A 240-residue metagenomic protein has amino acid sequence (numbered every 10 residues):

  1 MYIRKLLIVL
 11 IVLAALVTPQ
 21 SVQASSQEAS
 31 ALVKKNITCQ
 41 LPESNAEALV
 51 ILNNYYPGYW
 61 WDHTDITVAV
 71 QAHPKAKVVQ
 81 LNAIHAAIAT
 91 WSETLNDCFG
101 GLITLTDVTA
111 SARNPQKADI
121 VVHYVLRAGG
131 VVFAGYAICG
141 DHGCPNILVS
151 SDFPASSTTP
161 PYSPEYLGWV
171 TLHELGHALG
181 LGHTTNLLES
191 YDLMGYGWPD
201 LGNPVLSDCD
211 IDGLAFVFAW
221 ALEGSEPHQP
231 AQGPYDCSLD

Functional and structural regions predicted by a protein language model:
M1-L7: Bacterial N-terminal signal peptides that target proteins for export
V9-V17: Bacterial N-terminal signal peptides
P19-V79, W220-D240: Disordered inhibitory propeptide/activation segment of secreted metzincin zinc metalloprotease zymogens, centered on
S25, G143-T158, E165-Y166, G182-D240: Metalloprotease/metallohydrolase-associated module, dominated by Zn2+-dependent proteases
V68, W91, H173-G176, M194 (+1 more regions): Divalent metal-coordination and catalytic microenvironments
A72-P74, L126, F153, W198: Short, flexible loop/turn elements at secondary-structure junctions
Q80-L187: Metzincin-family zinc-dependent endopeptidase catalytic domain
